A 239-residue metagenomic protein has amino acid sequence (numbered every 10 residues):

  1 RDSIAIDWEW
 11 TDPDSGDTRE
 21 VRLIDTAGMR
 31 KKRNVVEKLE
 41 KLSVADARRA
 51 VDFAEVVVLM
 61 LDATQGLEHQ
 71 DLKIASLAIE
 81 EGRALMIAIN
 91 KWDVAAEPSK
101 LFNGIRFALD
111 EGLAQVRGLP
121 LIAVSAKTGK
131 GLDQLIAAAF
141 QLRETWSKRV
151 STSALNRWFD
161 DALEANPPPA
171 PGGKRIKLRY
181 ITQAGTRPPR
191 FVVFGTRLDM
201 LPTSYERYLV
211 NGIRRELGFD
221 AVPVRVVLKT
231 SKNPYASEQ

Functional and structural regions predicted by a protein language model:
R1-I24, G28, K32-A45, R49-M60 (+1 more regions): C-terminal-of-GTPase-core extension/linker across diverse P-loop GTPases
